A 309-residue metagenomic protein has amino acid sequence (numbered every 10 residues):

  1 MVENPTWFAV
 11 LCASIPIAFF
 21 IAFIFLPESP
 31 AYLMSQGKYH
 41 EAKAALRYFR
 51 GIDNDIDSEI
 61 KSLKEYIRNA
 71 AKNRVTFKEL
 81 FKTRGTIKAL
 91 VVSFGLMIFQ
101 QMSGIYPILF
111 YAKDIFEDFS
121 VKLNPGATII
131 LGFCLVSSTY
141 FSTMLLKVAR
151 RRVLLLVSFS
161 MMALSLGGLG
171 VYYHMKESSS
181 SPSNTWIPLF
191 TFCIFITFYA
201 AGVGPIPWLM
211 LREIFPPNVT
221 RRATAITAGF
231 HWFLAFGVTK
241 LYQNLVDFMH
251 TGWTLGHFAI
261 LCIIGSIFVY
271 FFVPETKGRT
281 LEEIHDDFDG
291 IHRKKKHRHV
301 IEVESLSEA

Functional and structural regions predicted by a protein language model:
M1-F49, R68-A309: Alpha-helical transmembrane bundle of multi-pass membrane proteins
I56-R68: Short, well-structured alpha-helical segments
